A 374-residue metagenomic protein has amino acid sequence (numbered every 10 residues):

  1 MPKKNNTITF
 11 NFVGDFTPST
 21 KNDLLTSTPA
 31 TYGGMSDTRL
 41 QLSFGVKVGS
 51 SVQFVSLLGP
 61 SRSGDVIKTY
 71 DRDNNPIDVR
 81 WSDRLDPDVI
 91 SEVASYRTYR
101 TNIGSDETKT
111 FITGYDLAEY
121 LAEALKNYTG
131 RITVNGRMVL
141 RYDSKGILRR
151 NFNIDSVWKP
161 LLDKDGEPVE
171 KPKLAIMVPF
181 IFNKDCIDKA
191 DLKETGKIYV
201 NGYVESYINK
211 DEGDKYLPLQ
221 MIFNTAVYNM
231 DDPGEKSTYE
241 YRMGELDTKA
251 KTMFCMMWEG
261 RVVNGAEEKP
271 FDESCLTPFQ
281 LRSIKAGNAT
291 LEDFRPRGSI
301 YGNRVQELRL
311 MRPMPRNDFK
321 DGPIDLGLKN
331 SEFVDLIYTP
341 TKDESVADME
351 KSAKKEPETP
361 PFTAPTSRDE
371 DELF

Functional and structural regions predicted by a protein language model:
M1-F374: OB-fold and OB-like single-stranded nucleic-acid-recognition modules and their adjacent interaction interfaces
